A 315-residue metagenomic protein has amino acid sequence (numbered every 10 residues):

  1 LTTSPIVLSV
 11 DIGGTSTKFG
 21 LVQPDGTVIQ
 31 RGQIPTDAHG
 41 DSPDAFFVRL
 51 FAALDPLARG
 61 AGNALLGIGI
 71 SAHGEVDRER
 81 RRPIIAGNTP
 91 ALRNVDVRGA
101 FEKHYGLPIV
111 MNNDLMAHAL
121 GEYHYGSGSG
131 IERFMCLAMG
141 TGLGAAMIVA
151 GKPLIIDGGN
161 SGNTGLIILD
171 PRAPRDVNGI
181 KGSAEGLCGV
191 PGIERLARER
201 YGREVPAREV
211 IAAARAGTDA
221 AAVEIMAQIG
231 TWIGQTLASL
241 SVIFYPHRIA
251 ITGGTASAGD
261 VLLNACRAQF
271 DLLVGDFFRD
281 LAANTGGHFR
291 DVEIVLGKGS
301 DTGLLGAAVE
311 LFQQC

Functional and structural regions predicted by a protein language model:
L1-G67, D77-R82, G99, K103-L107 (+2 more regions): ATP-binding/phosphotransfer module of carbohydrate and carboxylate kinases, centering on a glycine-rich
D11, D114, G140: Active-site glycine-centered loops adjacent to acidic/histidine catalytic or metal-binding residues that shape
P24, A72, V149-A150: A cytosolic small-molecule/anion-sensing beta-strand core signal
G32-I34, G87, D157: Short hydrophobic alpha-helix segments
P35-A38, A91, S161-N163, L169: A short acidic/small-residue loop/turn micro-motif
R81-N94: A charged helix-plus-loop insertion that forms the helical arch/lid used to bind and gate nucleic-acid substrates
I109-N113: General beta-strand structural signal in soluble alpha/beta enzymes
I131-C188: Glycine-rich phosphate-binding loop of actin/hexokinase-like ATP-binding domains
